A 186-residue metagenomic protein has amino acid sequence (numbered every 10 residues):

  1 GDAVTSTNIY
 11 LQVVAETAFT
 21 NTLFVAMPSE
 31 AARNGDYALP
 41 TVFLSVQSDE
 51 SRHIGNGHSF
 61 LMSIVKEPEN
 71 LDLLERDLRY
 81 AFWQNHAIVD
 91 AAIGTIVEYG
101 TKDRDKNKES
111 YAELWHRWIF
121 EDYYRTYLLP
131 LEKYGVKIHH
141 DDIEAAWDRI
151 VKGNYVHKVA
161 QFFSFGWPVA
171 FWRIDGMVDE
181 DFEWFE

Functional and structural regions predicted by a protein language model:
G1-V14, A32-Y37, A91-K102: Acidic/His metal-coordination segments adjacent to aromatic residues that form catalytic metal sites in metalloenzymes
Q12-L23, F43-G57, L61, A81 (+2 more regions): Alpha-helical transition-metal enzyme core signature, strongest for iron centers
T22-L39, V65: Helix-loop segments that flank and shape redox-cofactor active sites
A38-S48, N70-D77: Beta-strand segments within the central parallel beta-sheet cores of soluble alpha/beta enzyme folds
L61-L73: C-terminal helix-coil-helix/basic helical segment that borders enzyme active sites and/or dimer interfaces and provides
N70-E186: Extended, helix-rich structural scaffolds rather than catalytic motifs
